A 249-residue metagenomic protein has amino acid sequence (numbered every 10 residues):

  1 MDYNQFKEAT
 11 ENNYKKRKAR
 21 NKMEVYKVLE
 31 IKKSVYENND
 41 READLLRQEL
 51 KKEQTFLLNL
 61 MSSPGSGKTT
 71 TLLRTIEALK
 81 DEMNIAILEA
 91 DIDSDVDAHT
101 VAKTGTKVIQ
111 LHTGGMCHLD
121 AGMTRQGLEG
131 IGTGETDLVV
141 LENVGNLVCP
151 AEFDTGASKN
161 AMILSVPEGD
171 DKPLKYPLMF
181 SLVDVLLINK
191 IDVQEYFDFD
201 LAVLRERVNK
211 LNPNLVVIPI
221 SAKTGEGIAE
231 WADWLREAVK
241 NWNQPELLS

Functional and structural regions predicted by a protein language model:
D2, F6, N13-S34: Charged, amphipathic alpha-helical linker segments immediately N-terminal to NTP-binding catalytic cores
F6, T10, V183, W242-S249: A short, highly charged, low-complexity intrinsically disordered segment
V25-M61, S66, T70, T75-S158 (+2 more regions): Nucleotide-state-sensitive switch-loop elements of NTP-binding domains
D91, N189, S221: Active-site glycine-centered loops adjacent to acidic/histidine catalytic or metal-binding residues that shape
Q110-T113, L164, N189: Short beta->alpha connector loops at strand-helix junctions that form conserved, small/polar/Pro-enriched
P150-A157, V166-N214: Conserved C-terminal guanine-recognition region of P-loop GTPase G domains, centered on the G4
V193-L248: Canonical P-loop GTPase G-domain recognition
